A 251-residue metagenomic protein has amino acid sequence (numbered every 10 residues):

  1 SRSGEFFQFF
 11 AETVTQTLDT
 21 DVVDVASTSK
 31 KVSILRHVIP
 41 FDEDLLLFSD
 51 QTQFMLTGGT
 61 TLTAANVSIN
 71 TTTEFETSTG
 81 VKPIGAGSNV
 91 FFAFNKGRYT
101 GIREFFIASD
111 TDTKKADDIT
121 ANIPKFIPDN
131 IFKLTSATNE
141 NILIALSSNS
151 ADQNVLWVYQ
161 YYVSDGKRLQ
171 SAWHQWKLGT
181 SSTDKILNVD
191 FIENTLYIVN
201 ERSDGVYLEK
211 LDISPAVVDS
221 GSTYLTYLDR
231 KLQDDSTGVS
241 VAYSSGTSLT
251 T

Functional and structural regions predicted by a protein language model:
S1-D24, F54-A64: Beta-propeller domains
L18-D50, F54-L56: Alpha-solenoid helical-repeat scaffolds
S27-K30, N70-K82, N122-I127: Short loop/turn motifs that recur once per blade in beta-propeller domains
K30-S33, S88-N89, K96-T251: Beta-sheet repeat architectures centered on beta-propellers
H37, E43-L46, Q51-F54, K82 (+3 more regions): Beta-sheet entry/capping signal
H37, G80-P83, K133, N188: Conserved beta-strand position repeated once per blade in WD40 beta-propeller domains
D50, G58-G59, N95, E201: Surface loops and adjacent helix of pleckstrin homology
T60-R98, I102: Catalytic or ion-translocation cores adjacent to nucleophile or general acid/base/metal-coordination motifs in diverse
